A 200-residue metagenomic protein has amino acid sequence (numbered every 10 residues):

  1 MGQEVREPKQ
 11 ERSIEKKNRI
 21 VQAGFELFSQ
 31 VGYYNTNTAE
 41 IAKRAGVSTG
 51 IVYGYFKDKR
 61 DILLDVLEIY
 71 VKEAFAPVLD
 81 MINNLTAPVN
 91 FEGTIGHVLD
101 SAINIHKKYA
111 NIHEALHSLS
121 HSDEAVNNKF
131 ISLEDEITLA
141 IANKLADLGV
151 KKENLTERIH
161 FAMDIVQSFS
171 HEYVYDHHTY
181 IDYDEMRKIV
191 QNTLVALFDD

Functional and structural regions predicted by a protein language model:
M1-E15: N-terminal intrinsically disordered/low-complexity leader segments
E15, R19, A23, L27-D61 (+1 more regions): Helix-turn-helix
R19-L27, E73, H97, S101: Pre-recognition alpha-helix immediately N-terminal to the DNA-recognition helix within helix-turn-helix or winged-helix
E40, L64-Y70, S120, K129 (+1 more regions): Alpha-helical DNA-contacting segments of helix-turn-helix folds
D65, D80-K108, G149-K152, A162: Hydrophobic alpha-helical connector segments
K72-L79, D100, N104-K108, E124-G149 (+2 more regions): Amphipathic alpha-helical packing segments from all-alpha helical-bundle domains
I82-N84, G93, I103-A125, H171-D176: Amphipathic alpha-helical segments used for helix-helix packing
E114-L116, N127, A146-T193: Hydrophobic/aromatic-rich alpha-helical bundle segments in the mid-to-C-terminal region
